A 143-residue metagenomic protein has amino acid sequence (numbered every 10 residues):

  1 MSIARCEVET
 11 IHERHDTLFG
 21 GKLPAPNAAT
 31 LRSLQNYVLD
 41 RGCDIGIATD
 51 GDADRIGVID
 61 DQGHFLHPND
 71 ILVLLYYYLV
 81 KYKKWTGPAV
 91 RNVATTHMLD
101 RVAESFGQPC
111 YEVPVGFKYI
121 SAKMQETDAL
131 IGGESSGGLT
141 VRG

Functional and structural regions predicted by a protein language model:
M1-G143: Phosphate-binding chemistry for phosphorylated carbohydrates and sugar-nucleotides
